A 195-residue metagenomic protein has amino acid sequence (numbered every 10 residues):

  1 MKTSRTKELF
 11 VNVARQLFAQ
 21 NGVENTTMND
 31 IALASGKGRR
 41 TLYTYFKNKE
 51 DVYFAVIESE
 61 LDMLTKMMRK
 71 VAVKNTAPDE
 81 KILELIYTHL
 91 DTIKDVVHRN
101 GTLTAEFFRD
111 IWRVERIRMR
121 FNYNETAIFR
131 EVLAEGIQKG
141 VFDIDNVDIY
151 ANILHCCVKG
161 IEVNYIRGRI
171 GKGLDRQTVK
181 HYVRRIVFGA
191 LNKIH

Functional and structural regions predicted by a protein language model:
M1-R5, I194-H195: N-terminal intrinsically disordered/low-complexity leader segments
L9, V13, L17-D51, A55: Helix-turn-helix
K49, E60, L64, L85-H89 (+5 more regions): Hydrophobic/aromatic residues within well-ordered alpha-helical segments
A55, S59, R69-D95, Y150-L154 (+1 more regions): Hydrophobic alpha-helical connector segments
V71, N100-F107, Y165-R169: Secondary-structure edge/capping motif, primarily at the C-terminal ends of alpha-helices and the immediately following
L90-R130, Q138: Short secondary-structure transition hinges
A127-K139, N152, C156-V163, R167-H195: C-terminal peripheral helix-coil segments that are non-catalytic and often amphipathic
D143, V147-A151: Membrane-interface starts of transmembrane alpha-helices
